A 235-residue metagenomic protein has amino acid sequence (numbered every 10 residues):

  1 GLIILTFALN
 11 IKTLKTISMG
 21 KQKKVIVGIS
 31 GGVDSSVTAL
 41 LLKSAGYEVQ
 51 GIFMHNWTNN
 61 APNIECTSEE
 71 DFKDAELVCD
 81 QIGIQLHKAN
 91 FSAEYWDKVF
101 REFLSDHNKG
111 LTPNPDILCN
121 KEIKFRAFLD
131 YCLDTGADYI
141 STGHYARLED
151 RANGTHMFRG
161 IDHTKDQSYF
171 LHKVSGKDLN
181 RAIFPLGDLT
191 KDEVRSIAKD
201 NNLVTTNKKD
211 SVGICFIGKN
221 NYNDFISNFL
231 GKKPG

Functional and structural regions predicted by a protein language model:
T6, N10-K15: Short, positively charged and aromatic/hydrophobic N-terminal segments
L14-K173, I183, D192-V194: ATP-dependent adenylation/nucleotidyltransferase module used to activate substrates
K173-G235: Internal nucleotide-binding/catalytic subdomain
